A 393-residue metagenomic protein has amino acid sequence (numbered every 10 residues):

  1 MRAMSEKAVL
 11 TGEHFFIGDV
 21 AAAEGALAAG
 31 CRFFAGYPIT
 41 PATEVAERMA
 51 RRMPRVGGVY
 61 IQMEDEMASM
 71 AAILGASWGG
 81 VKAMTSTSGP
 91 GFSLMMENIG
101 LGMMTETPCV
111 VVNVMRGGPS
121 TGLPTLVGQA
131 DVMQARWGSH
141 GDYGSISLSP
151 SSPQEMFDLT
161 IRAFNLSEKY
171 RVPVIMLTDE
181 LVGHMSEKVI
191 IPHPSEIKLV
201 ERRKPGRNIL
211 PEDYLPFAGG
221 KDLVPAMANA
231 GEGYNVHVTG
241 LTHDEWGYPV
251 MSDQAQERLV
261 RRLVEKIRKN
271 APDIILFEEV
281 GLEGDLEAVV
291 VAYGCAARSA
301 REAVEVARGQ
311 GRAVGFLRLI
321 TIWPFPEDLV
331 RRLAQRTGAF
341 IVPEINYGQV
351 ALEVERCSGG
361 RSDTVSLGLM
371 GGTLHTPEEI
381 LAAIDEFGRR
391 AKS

Functional and structural regions predicted by a protein language model:
M1-W137, G144, I161, E180 (+3 more regions): Thiamine diphosphate
R2-G18, R171-S393: Flexible, low-complexity linker and terminal segments
A28, G80, T105-E106, D142 (+3 more regions): Short, well-ordered loop/turn elements at secondary-structure boundaries
P41-E44, M70, F92-L94, G118-T121 (+5 more regions): Flexible loop/turn segments at secondary-structure boundaries
I61, S145-L148, G315, V365: Structural signal for short hydrophobic segments within the conserved structured cores of catalytic domains across
A72, L159, L166, L329-L333 (+1 more regions): CheY-like receiver
M84-S86, V110-V112, S147-S149, I175-L177 (+2 more regions): Structural motif
L126-E180, K204-G206: Conserved thiamine diphosphate
